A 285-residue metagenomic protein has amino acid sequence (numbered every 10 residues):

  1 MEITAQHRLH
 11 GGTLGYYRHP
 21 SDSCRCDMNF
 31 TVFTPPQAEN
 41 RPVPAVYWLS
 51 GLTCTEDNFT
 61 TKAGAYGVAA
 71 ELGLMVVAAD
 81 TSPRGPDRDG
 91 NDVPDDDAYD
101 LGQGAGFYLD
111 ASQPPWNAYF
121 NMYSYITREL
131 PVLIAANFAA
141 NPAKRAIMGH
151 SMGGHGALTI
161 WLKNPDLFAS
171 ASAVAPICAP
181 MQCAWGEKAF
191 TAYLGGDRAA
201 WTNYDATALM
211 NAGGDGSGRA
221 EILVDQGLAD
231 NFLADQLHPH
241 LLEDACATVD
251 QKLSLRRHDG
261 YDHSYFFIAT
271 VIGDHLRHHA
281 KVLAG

Functional and structural regions predicted by a protein language model:
M1-G285: Non-catalytic cap/lid and distal C-terminal segments of serine-dependent acyl enzymes
